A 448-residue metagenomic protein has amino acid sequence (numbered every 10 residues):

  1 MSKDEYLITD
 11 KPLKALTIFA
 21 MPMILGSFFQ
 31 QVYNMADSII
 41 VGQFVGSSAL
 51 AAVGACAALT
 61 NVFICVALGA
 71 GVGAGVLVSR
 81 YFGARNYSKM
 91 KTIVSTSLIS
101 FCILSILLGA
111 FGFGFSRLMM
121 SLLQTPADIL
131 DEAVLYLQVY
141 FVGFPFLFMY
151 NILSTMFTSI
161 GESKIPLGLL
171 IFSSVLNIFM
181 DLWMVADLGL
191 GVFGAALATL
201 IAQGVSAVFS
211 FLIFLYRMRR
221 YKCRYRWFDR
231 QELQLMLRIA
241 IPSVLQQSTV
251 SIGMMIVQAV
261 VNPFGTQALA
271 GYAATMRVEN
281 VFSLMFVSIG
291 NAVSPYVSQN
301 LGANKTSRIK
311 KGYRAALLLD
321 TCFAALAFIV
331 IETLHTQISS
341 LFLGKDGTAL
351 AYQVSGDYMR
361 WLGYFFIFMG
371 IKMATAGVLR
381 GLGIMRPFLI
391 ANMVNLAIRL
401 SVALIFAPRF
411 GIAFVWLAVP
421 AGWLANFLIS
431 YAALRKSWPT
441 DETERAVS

Functional and structural regions predicted by a protein language model:
M1-A20, V78-G143, D187-I241, V297-Y364 (+1 more regions): Short alpha-helical transmembrane segments in multi-pass integral membrane proteins
L7-F44, A58-G73, L77, C102-G109 (+4 more regions): N-terminal transmembrane alpha-helices
I18, V41-N61, A127-E132, V192-F193 (+5 more regions): Interfacial/gating helices of multi-pass transporter permease domains
I18-D37, V139, S173, A202-S206 (+4 more regions): Transmembrane helical elements of multi-pass membrane transporters/channels
F28, V32-L50, M120-A127, W183-L190 (+5 more regions): Helix-terminus/linker motif at the lipid-water interface of multi-pass membrane proteins
L50-A110, L147-P166, G271-H335, M369-G383 (+1 more regions): Small-residue-rich hydrophobic transmembrane alpha-helices
V62-C65, N177-D181, S206-F211, V281-L284 (+3 more regions): Hydrophobic transmembrane alpha-helices of multi-pass small-molecule transporters
G71, Y140-T158, P166-S174, A195-V208 (+4 more regions): Short runs within selected transmembrane alpha-helices of multi-pass transporters and secretion channels
